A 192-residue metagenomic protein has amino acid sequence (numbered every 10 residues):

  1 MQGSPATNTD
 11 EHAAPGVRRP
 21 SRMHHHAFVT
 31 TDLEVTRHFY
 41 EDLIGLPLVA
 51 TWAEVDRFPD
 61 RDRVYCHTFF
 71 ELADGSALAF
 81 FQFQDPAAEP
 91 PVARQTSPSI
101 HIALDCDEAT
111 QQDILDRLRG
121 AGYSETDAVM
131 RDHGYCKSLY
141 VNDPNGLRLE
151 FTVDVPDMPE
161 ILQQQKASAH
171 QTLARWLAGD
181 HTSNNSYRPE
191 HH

Functional and structural regions predicted by a protein language model:
P5-N8, A14, S21, L33-E34 (+5 more regions): Vicinal oxygen chelate
D10-H12, V55-F58, P86-P91: A short, acidic/glycine-rich surface segment
H24-H25, H67, L78, H101 (+1 more regions): Histidine-centered active-site/metal-ligand motif
V29-A77: Core segments of cupin and vicinal oxygen chelate
E54, F83, T152-D154: Residue-level structural signal for beta-strand termini and adjacent loop
F69-E71, Q82, Y140-N142: Short, well-ordered beta-strand micro-motif
A77-F80, E150-F151: Short glycine-/small-residue motifs
E89-A93, E160-Q163: A short, polar/proline- and glycine-enriched secondary-structure boundary/capping micro-motif
